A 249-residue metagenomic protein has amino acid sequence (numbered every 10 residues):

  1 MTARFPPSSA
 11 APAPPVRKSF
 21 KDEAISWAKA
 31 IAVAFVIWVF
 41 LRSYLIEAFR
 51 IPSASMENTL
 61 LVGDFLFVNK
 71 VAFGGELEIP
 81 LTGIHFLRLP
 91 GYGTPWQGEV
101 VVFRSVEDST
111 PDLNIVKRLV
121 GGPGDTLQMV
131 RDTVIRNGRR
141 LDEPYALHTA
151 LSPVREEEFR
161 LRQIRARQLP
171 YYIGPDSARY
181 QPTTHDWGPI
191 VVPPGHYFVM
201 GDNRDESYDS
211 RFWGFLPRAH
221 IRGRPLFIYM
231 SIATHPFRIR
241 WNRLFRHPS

Functional and structural regions predicted by a protein language model:
T2-I25, Y44-R50, S55-S249: Soluble "head" domains of membrane/secretory-pathway proteins
S26-Y44: Hydrophobic membrane-insertion alpha-helices, especially the h-region of bacterial N-terminal signal peptides
